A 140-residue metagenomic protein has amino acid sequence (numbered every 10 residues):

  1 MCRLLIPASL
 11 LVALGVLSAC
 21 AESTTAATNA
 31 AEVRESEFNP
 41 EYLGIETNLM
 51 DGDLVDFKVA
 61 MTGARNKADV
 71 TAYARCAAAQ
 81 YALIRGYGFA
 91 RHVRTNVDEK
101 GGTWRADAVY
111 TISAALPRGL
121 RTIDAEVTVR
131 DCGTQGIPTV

Functional and structural regions predicted by a protein language model:
M1-S9: Bacterial N-terminal signal peptides that target proteins for export
G15-A19: C-terminal motif of bacterial Sec signal peptides marking the signal peptidase cleavage site
A21-T24: Bacterial signal peptide processing site
A30-L43: N-terminal low-complexity, Pro/Thr/Ser-rich intrinsically disordered segments that act as propeptides or flexible
P40-D69: Post-signal-peptide N-terminal segment of Sec-exported extracytoplasmic proteins
K58-N96: Mature extracytoplasmic domains of secretory-pathway proteins
A90-A108: Acidic helix-start/capping segments at beta-turn-to-alpha-helix junctions
Y110-V140: C-terminal partner/receptor-binding element of secreted or periplasmic proteins
